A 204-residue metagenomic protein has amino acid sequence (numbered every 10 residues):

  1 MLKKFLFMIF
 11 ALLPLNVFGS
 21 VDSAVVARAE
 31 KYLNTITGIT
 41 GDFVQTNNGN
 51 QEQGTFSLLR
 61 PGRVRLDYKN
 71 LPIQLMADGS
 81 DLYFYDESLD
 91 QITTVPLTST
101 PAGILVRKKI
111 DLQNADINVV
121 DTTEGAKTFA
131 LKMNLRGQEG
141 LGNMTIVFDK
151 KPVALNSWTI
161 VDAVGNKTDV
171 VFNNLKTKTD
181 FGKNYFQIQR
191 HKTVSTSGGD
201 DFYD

Functional and structural regions predicted by a protein language model:
M1-K4: Positively charged n-region of N-terminal signal peptides that target proteins for export
P14-N16: N-terminal signal peptide c-region/cleavage motif recognized by signal peptidases
G19-A27: Cleaved targeting-peptide boundary
K31-G49: A short, Trp-centered hydrophobic/proline-enriched beta-strand micro-motif
T40-D42, S57, R65, M76 (+5 more regions): Soluble periplasmic/extracytoplasmic beta-strand elements of cell-envelope proteins
V44-T46, D67-K69, Y85-E87, N134-R136 (+1 more regions): A generic structural motif
T55-I104, T168: An acidic-aromatic
Q113-T122, A126-G198, Y203: Gly/Pro-enriched, hydrophobic low-complexity segments that function as extracytoplasmic propeptides/linkers
